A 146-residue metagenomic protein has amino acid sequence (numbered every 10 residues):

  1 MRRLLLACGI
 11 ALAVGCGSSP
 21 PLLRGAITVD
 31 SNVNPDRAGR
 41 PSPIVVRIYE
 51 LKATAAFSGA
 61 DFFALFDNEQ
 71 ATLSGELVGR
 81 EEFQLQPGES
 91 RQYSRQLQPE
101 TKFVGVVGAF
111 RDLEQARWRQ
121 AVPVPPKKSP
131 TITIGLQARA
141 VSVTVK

Functional and structural regions predicted by a protein language model:
L12-G15: C-terminal motif of bacterial Sec signal peptides marking the signal peptidase cleavage site
G17-P20: Bacterial signal peptide processing site
I27-A38: Short amphipathic, basic-aromatic surface patches that mediate peripheral association with negatively charged
N32, P123-K146: Extracellular beta-sheet/turn segments enriched in Thr/Pro/Gly and aliphatic residues
D36-F66: Post-signal-peptide N-terminal segment of Sec-exported extracytoplasmic proteins
A60-L97: Tryptophan-paired
T101-R111: A short, solvent-exposed beta-strand micro-motif common in secreted/extracellular proteins
F110-W118: Short acidic/polar inter-strand loop motif in beta-rich domains
